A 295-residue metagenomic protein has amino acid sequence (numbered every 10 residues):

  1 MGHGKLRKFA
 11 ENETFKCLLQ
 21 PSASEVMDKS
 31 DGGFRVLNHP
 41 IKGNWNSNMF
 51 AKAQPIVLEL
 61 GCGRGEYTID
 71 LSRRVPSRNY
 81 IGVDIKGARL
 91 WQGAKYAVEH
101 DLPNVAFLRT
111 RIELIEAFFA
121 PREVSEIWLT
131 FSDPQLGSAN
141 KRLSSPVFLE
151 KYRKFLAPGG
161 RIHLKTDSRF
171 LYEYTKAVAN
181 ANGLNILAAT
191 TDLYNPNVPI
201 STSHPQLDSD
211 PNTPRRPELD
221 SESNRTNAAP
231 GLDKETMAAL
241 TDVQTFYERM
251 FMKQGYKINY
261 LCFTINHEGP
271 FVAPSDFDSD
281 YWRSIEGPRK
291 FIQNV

Functional and structural regions predicted by a protein language model:
M1-A53, T190-V295: SAM/dcSAM-binding transferase cores
G61-G65: Class I SAM-dependent methyltransferase "Motif I" SAM/SAH-binding loop
K86: Conserved SAM/SAH-binding beta-strand->alpha-helix loop
A94-P121: S-adenosyl-L-methionine
F118-E126, F131: A short acidic, Gly/Pro-enriched loop at the edge of an enzyme's catalytic core that lines a small-molecule cofactor
S144-P158: A short glycine-rich, Lys/Arg-flanked "PGG" loop and its adjoining helix->strand segment in the class I
G159-T166: Conserved beta-strand signature within the Rossmann-like core of class I S-adenosyl-L-methionine
